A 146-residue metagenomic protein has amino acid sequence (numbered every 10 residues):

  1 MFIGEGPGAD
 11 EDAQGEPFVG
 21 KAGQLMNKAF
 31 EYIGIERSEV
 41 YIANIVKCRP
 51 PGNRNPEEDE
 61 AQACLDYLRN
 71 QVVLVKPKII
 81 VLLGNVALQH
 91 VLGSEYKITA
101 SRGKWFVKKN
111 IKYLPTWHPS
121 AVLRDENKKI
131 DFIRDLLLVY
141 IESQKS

Functional and structural regions predicted by a protein language model:
M1-S146: A polyanion-binding, active-site-adjacent surface
